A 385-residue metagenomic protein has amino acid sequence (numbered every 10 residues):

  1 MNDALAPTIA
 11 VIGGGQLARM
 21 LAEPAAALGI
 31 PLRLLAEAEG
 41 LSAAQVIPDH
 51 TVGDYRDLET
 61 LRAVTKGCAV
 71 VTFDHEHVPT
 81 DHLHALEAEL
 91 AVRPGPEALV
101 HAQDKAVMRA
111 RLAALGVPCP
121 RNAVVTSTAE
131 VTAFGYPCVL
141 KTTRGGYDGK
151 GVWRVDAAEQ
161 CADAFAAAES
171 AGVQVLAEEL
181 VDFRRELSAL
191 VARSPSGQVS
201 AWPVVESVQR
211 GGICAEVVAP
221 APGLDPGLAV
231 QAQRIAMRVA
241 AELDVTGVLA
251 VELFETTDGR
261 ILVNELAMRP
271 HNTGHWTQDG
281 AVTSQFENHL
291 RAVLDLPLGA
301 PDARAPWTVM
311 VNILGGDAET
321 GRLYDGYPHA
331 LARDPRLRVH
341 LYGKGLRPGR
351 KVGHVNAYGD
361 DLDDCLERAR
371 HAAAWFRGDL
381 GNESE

Functional and structural regions predicted by a protein language model:
M1-V107, F376: ATP-binding N-terminal substructure of ATP-dependent carboxylate-amine bond-forming enzymes
L5, R291-E385: Peripheral (often C-terminal) accessory segments that flank ATP-dependent C-N-forming ligase machineries
P7, P120, C138, K150 (+7 more regions): Change "...and in nucleic-acid phosphodiester-cleaving endonucleases..." to "...and in nucleic-acid processing enzymes
D54-L58, T80, T128, A158 (+1 more regions): Structural motif corresponding to alpha-helix initiation and N-cap regions
E89, G95-V152, A158: A conserved helix-loop-beta module that forms one wall/lid of the active-site cleft in ATP-utilizing catalytic domains
G151-D258: Internal nucleotide-binding/catalytic subdomain
V230-V251, T257, A267-T320: Active-site "cap" helix and flanking loop/linker of ATP-utilizing ligase/carboxylase catalytic domains
